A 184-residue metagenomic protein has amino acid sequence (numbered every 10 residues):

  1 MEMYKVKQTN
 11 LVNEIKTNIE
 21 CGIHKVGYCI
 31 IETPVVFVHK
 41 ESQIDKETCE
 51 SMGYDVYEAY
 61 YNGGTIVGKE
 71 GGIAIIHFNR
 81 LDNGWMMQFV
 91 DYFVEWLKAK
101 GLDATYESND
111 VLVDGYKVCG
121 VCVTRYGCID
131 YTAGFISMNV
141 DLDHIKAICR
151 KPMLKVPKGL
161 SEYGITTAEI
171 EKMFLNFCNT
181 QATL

Functional and structural regions predicted by a protein language model:
M1-E47, S51, Y57-Y60, T65 (+1 more regions): Active-site loop/lid in soluble adenylation, ligation, and acyl-transfer enzymes
T33, G71, E107, T132: Residues that flank catalytic or metal-binding motifs in active/ligand-binding sites
S51-N62, M87-F93, L97: Short acidic (Asp/Glu) patches
T65-E70, Y126-C128: Short glycine/proline-enriched loop/turn "hinge" motifs that connect secondary-structure elements and lie
V67-R80: DPxDG-like acidic metal-binding loop motif
L81-T105, K117-L184: Long, positively charged amphipathic alpha-helical accessory segments at protein N-termini or as interdomain linkers
D110: N-terminal nucleophile
V113-D114: Structural motif
